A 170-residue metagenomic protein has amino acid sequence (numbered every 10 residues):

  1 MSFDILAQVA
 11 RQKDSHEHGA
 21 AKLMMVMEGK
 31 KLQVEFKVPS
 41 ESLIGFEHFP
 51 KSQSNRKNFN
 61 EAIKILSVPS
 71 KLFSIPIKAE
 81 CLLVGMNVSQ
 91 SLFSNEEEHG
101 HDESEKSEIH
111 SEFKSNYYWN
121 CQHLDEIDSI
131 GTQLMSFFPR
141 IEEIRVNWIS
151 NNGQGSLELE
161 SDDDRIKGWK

Functional and structural regions predicted by a protein language model:
S2-D4: N-terminal signal peptide c-region/cleavage motif recognized by signal peptidases
V9-K170: N-terminal soluble domains immediately following signal/targeting peptides that reside in extracytoplasmic
